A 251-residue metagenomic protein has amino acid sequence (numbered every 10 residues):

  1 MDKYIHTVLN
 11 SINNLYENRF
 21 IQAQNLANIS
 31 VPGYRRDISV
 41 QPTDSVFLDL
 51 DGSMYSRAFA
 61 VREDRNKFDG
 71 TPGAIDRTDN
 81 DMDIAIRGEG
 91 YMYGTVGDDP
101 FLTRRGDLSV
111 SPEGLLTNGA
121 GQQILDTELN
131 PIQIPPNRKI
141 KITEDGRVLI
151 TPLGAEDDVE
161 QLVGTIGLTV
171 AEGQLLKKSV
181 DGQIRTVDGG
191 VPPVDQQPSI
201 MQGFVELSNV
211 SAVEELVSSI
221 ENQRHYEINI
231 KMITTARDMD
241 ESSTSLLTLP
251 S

Functional and structural regions predicted by a protein language model:
M1-S251: Amphipathic alpha-helical polymerization modules
